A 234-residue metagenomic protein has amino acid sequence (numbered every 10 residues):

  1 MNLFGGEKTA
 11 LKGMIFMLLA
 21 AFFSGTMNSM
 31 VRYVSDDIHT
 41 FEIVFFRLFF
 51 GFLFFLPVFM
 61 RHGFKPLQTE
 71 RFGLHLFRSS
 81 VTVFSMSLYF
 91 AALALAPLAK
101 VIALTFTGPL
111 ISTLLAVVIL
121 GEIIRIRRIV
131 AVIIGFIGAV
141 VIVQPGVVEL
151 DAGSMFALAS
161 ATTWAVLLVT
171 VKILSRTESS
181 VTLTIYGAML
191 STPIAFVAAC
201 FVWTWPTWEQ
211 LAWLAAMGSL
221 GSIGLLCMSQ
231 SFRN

Functional and structural regions predicted by a protein language model:
M1-L11: Short, Lys/Arg-rich, polar N-terminal cytosolic tail immediately upstream of the first transmembrane signal-anchor
K12, D37-F84, T163-L167, Y186-F201: Transmembrane alpha-helices of multi-pass small-molecule transport proteins
K12-L19, F59, F64-L88, A152-S160 (+2 more regions): Loop-to-transmembrane-helix transition segments
A21-S29, L56, S79, V83-S87 (+6 more regions): Hydrophobic/small/kink-forming positions within alpha-helical transmembrane segments of polytopic membrane proteins
S29-R32, T40-F41, F55, V148-P206 (+2 more regions): Transmembrane alpha-helical segments that form core, pore/gating elements of small-molecule transporters/exporters
D36-E42, L88-T105, T177-V181, M228-N234: Structural motif at transmembrane-helix junctions in multi-pass transporters
A91, G108-V130, V202: C-terminal transmembrane-helix exit sites in multi-pass transporters
R127-Q144: Hydrophobic transmembrane alpha-helices of multi-pass small-molecule transport proteins
